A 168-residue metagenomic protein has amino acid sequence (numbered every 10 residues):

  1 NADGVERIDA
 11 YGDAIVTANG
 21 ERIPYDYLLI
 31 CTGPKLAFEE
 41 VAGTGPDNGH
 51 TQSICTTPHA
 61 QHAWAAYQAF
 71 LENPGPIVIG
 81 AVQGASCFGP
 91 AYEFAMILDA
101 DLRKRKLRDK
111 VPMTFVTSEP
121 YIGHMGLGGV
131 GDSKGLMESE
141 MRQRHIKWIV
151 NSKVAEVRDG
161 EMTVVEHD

Functional and structural regions predicted by a protein language model:
D3, N19, T32-G33: Glycine-rich, N-terminal phosphate-binding loop of Rossmann-like dinucleotide-binding domains
D3-R7, I15, A100-D168: A Rossmann-like FAD-binding core segment of flavoenzymes
R7, I23, K35-L36, A85: Glycine-rich nucleotide phosphate-binding loop and flanking beta-alpha elements of Rossmann-like dinucleotide-binding
A18-Y27, E166-D168: Core beta-strand elements of the Rossmann-like FAD/NAD(P) dinucleotide-binding domain in flavoenzyme oxidoreductases
Y25-D26, P74, H145: Short, well-ordered alpha-helix to beta-strand connector turns
I30-C31, A37: Redox-cofactor-proximal catalytic regions of oxidoreductases
A37-V116, P120-I122, D168: Rossmann-like dinucleotide/flavin-binding elements
